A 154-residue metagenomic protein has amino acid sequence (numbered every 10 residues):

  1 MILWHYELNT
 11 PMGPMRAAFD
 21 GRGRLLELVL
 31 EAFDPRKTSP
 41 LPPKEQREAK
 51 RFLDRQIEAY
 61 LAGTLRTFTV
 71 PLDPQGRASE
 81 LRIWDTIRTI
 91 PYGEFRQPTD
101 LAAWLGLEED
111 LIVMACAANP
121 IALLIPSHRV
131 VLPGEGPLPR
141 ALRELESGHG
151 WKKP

Functional and structural regions predicted by a protein language model:
M1-L107, E144-P154: Basic nucleic-acid-binding alpha-helical/helix-turn surface characteristic of O6-alkylguanine DNA
A117-A118: Residue-level detection of the helix-turn-helix DNA-binding "recognition helix"
L123-G134: Short Lys/Arg-enriched helix C-cap and helix-to-coil transition segments that create basic nucleic-acid-contact patches
E135-P139, R143: DPxDG-like acidic metal-binding loop motif
